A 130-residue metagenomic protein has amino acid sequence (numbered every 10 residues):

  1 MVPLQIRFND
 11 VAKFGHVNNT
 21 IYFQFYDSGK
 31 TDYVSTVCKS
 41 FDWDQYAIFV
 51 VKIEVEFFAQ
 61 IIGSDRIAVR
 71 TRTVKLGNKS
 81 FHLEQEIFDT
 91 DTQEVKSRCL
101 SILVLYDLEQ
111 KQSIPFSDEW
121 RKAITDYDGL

Functional and structural regions predicted by a protein language model:
M1-V51, D107-L130: Hot-dog-fold acyl-thioester-processing enzymes
V2, I62-G63, V74-L130: HotDog/MaoC-like acyl-thioester-processing domains
P3-R7, E56, I102: Generic structural detector for well-ordered beta-strands
Y33-F81, K96: Hydrophobic beta-strand-centered segment that forms part of the acyl-chain substrate-binding groove
